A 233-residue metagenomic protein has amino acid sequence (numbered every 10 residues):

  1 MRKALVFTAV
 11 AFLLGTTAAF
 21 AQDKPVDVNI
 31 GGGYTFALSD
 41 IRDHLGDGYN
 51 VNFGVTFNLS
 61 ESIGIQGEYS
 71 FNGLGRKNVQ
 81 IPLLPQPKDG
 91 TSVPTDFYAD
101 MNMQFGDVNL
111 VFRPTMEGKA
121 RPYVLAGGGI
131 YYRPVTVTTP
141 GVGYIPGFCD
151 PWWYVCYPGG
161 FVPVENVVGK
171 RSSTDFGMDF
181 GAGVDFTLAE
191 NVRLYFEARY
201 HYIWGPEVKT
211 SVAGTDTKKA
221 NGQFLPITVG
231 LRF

Functional and structural regions predicted by a protein language model:
M1-K24: Cleavable N-terminal export/targeting peptides
D23, D27, F57-D150, Y157 (+2 more regions): Gram-negative (and chloroplast) outer-membrane scaffold detector with strong preference for beta-barrel transmembrane
I30-F36, L83-S92, C156-E165, G205-T210: Flexible, solvent-exposed coil segments and beta strand-coil junctions, predominantly the extracellular/periplasmic
Y34-F53, S173-T174: Surface-exposed strand-loop-strand hairpins of Gram-negative outer-membrane beta-barrel proteins
L38-R42, T91-Y98, V164-K170, S211-K218: Extracellular loop and loop/strand-boundary signature of outer-membrane beta-barrel proteins
L45-G48, Y98-F105, V168-G177, K219-Q223: Short sequence motifs at beta-strands and strand-loop junctions characteristic of Gram-negative outer-membrane
V108, V124-I130, F176-V184, A198-Y200: Hydrophobic alpha-helical segments of small multi-pass membrane proteins
R193, E197-P226: C-terminal/domain-terminus segments
